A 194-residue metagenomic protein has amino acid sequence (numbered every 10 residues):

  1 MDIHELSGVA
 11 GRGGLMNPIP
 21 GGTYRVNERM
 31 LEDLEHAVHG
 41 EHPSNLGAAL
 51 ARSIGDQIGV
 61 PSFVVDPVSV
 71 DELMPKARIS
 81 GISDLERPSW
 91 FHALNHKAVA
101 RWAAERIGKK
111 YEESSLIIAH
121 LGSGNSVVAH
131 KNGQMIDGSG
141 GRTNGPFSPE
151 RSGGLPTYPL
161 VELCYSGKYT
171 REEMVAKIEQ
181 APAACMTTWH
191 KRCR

Functional and structural regions predicted by a protein language model:
M1-S7, E105-K110: Phosphate/pyrophosphate-binding loops at sites that engage ATP/ADP/AMP, CoA/4′-phosphopantetheine, polyphosphate
D2-P43, D71-S80: Short beta-strand-loop/turn "lid" adjacent to the catalytic site in phosphate-handling enzymes
I3, G8-G11, P61-P67, I117-A119 (+2 more regions): General beta-strand structural signal in soluble alpha/beta enzymes
P20, L46-G47, I54-A77: Cap/lid and interdomain-hinge subdomains that line or gate substrate/regulatory clefts in soluble alpha/beta enzymes
G22-D33, I54, V60, I79-S83 (+1 more regions): A glycine- and small-aliphatic-rich helix-loop capping segment at beta-alpha/alpha-beta transitions that lines
K76-S166: Glycine-rich phosphate-binding loop of actin/hexokinase-like ATP-binding domains
Y165-R194: A mobile "lid/hinge" subdomain adjacent to the ATP/sugar-phosphate binding pocket shared across diverse ATP-dependent
